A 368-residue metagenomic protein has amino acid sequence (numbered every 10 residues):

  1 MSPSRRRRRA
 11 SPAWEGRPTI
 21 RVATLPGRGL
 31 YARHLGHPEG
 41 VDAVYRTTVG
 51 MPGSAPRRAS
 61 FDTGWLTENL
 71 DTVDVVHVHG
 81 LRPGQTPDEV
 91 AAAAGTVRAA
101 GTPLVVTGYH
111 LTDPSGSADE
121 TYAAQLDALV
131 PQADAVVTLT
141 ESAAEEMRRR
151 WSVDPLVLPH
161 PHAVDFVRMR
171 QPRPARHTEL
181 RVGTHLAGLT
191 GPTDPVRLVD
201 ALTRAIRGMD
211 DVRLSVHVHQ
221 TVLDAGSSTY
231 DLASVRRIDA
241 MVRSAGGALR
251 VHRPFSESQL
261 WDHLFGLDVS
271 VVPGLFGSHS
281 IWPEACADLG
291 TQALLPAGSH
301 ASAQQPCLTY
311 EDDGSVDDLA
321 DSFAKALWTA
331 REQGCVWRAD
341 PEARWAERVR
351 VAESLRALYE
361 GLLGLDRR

Functional and structural regions predicted by a protein language model:
A92-A100, D119-A135: Membrane-proximal helix-turn-helix segments that form the acceptor-binding/catalytic region of lipid-linked
P131-R148, S152-M169: Donor nucleotide-sugar binding/catalytic pocket of nucleotide-sugar-dependent glycosyltransferases
L158-R168, G188, Q220-V222, P341 (+1 more regions): Short beta-strand->alpha-helix junction loop in the catalytic core of nucleotide-activated group-transfer enzymes
R173-V199, T203-I206, S215-V216: Conserved donor-binding/catalytic core segment of Leloir-type glycosyltransferases
S227-W261: Nucleotide-activated donor-binding/catalytic signature segment of Leloir-type glycosyltransferases, i.e., the conserved
D262-S278: Acidic donor-binding loop of glycosyltransferase active sites
S302-W328: Change "using UDP/GDP/dTDP sugars" to "using nucleotide sugars
G314-D317, W328-R368: A charged, aromatic-enriched C-terminal amphipathic alpha-helix characteristic of glycosyltransferases across folds
